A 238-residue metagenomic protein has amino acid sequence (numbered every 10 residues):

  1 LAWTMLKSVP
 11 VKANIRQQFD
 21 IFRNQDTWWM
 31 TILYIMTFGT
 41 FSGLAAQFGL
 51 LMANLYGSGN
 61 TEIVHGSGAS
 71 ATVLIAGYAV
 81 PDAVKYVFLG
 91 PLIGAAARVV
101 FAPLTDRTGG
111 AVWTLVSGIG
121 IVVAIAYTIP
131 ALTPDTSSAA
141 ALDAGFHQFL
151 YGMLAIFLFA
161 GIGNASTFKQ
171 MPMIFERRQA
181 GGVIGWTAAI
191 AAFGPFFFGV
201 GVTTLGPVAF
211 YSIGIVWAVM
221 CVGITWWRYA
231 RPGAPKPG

Functional and structural regions predicted by a protein language model:
L1-K12, C221-Y229: C-terminal membrane-cytosol helix-exit motif in multi-pass small-molecule transporters
M5-T31, A69: Juxtamembrane intracellular "pre-TM" segments in multi-pass secondary transporters
N24-A95: Extracytoplasmic gate region of multi-pass secondary transporters
P91-V99, A192, F196: Residue-level signature of mid-helix packing/kink "hotspots" within the transmembrane helices of 12-pass Major
A96-G110: Helix-to-loop junctions at the C-terminal end of transmembrane segments in multipass secondary transporters
G109-S166: C-terminal transmembrane helical hairpin of 12-TM major facilitator-type secondary transporters
R177-G206: A late C-terminal transmembrane helix in Major Facilitator Superfamily
V202-A218: A membrane-interface helix-boundary motif in multi-pass transporters
